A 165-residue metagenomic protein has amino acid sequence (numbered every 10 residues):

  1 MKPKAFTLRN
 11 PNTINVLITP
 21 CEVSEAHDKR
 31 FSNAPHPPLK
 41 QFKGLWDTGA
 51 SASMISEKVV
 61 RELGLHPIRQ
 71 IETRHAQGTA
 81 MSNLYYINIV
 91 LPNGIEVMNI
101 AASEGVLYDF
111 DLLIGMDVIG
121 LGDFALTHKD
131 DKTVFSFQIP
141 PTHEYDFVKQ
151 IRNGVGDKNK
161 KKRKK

Functional and structural regions predicted by a protein language model:
M1-K165: Pepsin/retropepsin-fold aspartyl endopeptidases
